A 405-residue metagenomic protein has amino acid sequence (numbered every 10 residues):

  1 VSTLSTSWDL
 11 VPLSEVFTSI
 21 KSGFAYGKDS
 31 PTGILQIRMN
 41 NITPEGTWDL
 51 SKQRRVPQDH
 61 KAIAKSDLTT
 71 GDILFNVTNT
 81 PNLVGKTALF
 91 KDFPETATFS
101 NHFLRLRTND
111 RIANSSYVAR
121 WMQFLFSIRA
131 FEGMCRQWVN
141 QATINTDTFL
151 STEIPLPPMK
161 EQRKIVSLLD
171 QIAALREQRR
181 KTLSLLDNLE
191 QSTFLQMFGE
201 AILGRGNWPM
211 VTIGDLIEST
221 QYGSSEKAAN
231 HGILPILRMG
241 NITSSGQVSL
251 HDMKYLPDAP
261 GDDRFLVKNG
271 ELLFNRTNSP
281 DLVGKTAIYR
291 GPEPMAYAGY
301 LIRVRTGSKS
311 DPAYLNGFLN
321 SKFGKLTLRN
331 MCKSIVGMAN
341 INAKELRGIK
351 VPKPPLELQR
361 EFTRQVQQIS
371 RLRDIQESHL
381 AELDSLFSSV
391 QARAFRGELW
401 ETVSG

Functional and structural regions predicted by a protein language model:
V1-S22, S151-S167, A174-Y222, G348-R360 (+2 more regions): Non-catalytic DNA-recognition/assembly elements of restriction-modification systems
S2, T6, T96-L104, S116 (+4 more regions): A short glycine-rich beta-alpha junction/loop motif
L10-Y26, N40-D72, G214-E226, G240-E271: Sequence-specific dsDNA recognition surfaces
Y26-G33, K52, G133-C135, G206-P209 (+2 more regions): Short coil/turn segments at secondary-structure boundaries
R38, I63-Q123, R238, D263-N320 (+1 more regions): A short beta-sheet element
K61-A62, W138, P260-G261, I335 (+1 more regions): Short, solvent-exposed loop/turn positions at domain surfaces that link secondary-structure elements or cap domain
